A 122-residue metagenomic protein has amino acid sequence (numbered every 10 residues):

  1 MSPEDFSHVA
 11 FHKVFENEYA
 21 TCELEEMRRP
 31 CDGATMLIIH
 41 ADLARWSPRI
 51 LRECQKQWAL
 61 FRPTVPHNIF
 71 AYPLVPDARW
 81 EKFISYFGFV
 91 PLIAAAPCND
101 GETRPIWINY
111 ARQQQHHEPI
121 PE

Functional and structural regions predicted by a protein language model:
M1, Q115-E122: Short intrinsically disordered terminal tails
P3-A20, V65-P66: A short helix-loop-beta-strand connector motif used in the catalytic cores of GNAT acetyltransferases and, in some
K13, T35-L37, G101-I108: Short beta-strand micro-motifs in enzyme catalytic cores
E16, F70-S85, P97-N99: Conserved beta-strand-loop-alpha-helix junction that forms the acyl-donor binding cleft
C22-G33: A conserved beta-strand-loop-helix scaffold within acyl/acetyltransferase catalytic domains
D32-W46, Y72: Conserved acetyl-CoA binding element of GNAT-fold acetyltransferases
S47-R62, K82, Y86: Conserved acetyl-CoA-binding loop-helix of GNAT-fold acetyltransferases
V90-P105: Conserved catalytic-core motifs of GNAT/GCN5-like acyltransferases
